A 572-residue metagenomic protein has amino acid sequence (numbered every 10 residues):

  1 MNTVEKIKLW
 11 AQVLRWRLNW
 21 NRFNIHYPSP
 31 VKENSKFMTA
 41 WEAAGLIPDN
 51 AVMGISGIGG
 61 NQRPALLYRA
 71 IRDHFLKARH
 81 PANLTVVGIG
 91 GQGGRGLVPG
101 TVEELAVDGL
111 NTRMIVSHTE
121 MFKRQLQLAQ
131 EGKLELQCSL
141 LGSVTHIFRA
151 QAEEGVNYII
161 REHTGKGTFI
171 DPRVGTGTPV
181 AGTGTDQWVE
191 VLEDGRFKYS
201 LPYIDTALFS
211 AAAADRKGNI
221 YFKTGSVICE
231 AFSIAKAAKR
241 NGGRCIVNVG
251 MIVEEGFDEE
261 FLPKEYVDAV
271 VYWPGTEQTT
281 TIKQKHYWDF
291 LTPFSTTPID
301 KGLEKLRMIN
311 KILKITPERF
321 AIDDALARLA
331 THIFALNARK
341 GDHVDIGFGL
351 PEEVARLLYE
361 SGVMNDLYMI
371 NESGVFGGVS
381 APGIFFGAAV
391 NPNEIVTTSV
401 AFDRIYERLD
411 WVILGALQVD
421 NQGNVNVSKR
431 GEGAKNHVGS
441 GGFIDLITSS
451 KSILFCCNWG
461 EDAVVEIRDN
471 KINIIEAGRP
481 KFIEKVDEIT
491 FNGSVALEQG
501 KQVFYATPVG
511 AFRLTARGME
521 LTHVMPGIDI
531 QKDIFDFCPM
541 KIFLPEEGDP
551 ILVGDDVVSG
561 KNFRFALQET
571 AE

Functional and structural regions predicted by a protein language model:
N2-R22, V31-G45, G59-F75, G90-E104 (+2 more regions): Conserved phosphate- and dinucleotide-binding cores of soluble alpha/beta proteins, encompassing both enzyme active
Y27-K32, G90, I309-D323: Glycine-rich phosphate-binding "P-loop"
V52-I58, T85-G90: Short glycine-rich or small-residue beta-strand-to-loop segments that form or flank ligand, phosphate, metal/Fe-S
M53-I71, V344-E352, R356-L357, S361: Glycine-rich N-terminal segment of FAD-binding domains in flavoprotein oxidoreductases, spanning the beta-loop-helix
F75-H80, G362-V363: Short helix-capping segments at alpha-helix termini
E162, D345, V354-N391: Anionic-ligand anchoring segments at beta-strand to alpha-helix junctions in alpha/beta enzyme folds, i.e., glycine
L326-R356: Active-site pocket-lining segments that scaffold enzyme catalytic pockets across diverse folds
